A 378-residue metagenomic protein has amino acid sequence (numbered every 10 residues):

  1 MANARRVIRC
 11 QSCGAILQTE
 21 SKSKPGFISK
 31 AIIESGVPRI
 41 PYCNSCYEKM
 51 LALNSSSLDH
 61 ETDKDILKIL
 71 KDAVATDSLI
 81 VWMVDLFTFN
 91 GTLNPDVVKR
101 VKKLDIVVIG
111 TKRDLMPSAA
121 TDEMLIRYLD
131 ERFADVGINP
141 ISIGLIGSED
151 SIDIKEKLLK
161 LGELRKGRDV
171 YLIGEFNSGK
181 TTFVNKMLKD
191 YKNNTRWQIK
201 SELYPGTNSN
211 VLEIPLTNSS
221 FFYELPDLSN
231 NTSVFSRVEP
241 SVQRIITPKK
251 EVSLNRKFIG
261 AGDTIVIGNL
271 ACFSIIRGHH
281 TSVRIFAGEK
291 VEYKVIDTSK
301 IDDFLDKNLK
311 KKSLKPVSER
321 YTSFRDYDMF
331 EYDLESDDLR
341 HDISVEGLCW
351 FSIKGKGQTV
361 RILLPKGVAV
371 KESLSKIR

Functional and structural regions predicted by a protein language model:
A2-I8, S12-L79, L104-V107, R113 (+2 more regions): Helix-rich effector regions associated with P-loop NTPase G domains
I16, K49, R100, R132 (+4 more regions): Conserved, well-folded catalytic cores of nucleic-acid-processing and energy-transducing macromolecular machines
T62-L67, W82, F89-R100: Amphipathic helical hotspot of TIR/SEFIR-family domains
M83-V84, G110: Hydrophobic residues in beta-strands of the RecA-like P-loop NTPase core, especially within AAA+ ATPase
L86-N90, D114-P117, N230: Short acidic, S/G/P-rich loop/turn micro-motifs used as interaction or catalytic elements
G91-N94, S118-T121, S233-F235: Conserved ATPase-coupling elements of RecA-like P-loop NTPase cores
V107, L115-S178, K186-D190, R196-Q198: Canonical P-loop GTPase G-domain recognition
